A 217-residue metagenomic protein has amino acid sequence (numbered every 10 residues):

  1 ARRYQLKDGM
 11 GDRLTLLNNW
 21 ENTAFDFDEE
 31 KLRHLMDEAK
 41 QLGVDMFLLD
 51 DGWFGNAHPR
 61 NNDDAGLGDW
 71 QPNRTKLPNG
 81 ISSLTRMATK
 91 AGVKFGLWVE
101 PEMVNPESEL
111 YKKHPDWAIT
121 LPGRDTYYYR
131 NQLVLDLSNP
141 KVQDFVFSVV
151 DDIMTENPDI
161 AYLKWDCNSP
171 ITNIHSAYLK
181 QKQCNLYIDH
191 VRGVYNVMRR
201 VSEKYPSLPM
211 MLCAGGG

Functional and structural regions predicted by a protein language model:
A1-D12, M36, K40: Carbohydrate-recognition beta-sandwich/jelly-roll modules in extracellular/periplasmic carbohydrate-active proteins
D8-L14, D50-D51, G55, E100 (+2 more regions): Active-site-proximal, well-structured secondary-structure segments within enzyme catalytic domains
R13-N19, D45, L49, F95-V99 (+2 more regions): Hydrophobic faces of well-ordered beta-strands that scaffold small-molecule active sites in alpha/beta enzyme cores
L14-W20, Y127-Q132: Short glycine/proline-rich turn/loop motifs
T23-K112, K141-F145, D189-N196: Aromatic- and glycine-enriched glycan-recognition loops and surfaces that form the carbohydrate-binding subsites
N73-K90, Y111-G217: Active-site neighborhood of glycoside hydrolase catalytic domains
